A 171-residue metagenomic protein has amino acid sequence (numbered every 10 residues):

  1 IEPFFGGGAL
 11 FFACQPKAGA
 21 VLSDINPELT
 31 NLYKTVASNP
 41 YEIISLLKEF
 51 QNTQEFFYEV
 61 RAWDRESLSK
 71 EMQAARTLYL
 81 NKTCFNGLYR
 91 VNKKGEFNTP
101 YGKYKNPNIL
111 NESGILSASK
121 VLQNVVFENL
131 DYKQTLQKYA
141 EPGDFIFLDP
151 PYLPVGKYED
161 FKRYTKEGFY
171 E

Functional and structural regions predicted by a protein language model:
I1-Q54: Conserved S-adenosyl-L-methionine
F12-C14, L32, Y139, K157-F161: A short acidic (Asp/Glu
P27, A37-F147, P151-E159: SAM-dependent nucleic-acid methyltransferase catalytic core
D160-E171: Glycine-rich S-adenosyl-L-methionine
